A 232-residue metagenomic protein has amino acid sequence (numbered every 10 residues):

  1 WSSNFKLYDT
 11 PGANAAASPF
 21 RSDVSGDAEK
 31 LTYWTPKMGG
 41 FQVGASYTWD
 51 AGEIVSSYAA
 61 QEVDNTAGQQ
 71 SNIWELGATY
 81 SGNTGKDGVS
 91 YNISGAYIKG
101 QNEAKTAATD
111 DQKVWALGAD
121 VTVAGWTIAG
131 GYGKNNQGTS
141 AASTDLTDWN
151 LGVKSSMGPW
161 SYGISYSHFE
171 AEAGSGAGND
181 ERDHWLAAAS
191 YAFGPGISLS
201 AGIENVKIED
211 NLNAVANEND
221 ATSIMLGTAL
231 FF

Functional and structural regions predicted by a protein language model:
W1-F232: Outer-membrane beta-barrel proteins
